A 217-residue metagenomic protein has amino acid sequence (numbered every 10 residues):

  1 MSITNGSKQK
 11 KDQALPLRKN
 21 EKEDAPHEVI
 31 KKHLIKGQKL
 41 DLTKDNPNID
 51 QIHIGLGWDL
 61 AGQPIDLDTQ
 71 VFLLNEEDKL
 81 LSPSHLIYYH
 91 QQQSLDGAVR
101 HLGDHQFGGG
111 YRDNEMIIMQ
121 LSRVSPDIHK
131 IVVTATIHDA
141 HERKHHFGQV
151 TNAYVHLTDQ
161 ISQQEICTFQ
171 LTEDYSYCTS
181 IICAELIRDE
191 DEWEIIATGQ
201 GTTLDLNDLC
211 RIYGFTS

Functional and structural regions predicted by a protein language model:
S2-K130, T134-S217: Intrinsic-disorder/low-complexity signal
